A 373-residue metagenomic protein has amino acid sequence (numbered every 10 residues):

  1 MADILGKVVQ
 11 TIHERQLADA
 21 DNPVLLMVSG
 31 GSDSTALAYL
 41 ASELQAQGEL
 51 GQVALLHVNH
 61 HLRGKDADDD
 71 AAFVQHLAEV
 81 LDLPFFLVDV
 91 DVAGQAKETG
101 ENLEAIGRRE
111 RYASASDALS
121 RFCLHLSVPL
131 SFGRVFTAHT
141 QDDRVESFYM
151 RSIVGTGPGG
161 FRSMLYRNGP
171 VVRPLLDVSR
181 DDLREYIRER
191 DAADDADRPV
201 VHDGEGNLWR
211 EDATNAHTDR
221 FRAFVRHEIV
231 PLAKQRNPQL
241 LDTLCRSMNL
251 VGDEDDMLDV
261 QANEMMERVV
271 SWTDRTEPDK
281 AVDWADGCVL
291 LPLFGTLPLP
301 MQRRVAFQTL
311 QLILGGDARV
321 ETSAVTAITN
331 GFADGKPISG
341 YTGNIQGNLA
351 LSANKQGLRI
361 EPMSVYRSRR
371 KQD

Functional and structural regions predicted by a protein language model:
M1-E228: Core alpha/beta nucleotide-donor-binding catalytic domains of modification enzymes
I4-S32, E49, A54, V90 (+2 more regions): AMP-forming adenylation/ATP pyrophosphatase catalytic core
D68, K97, A223, P238-L241 (+2 more regions): Non-catalytic, surface-exposed connector residues within folded enzymatic/regulatory domains
Q75, A115-S116, V230, G252 (+2 more regions): Structural signal for well-ordered, non-membrane alpha-helices
R109, D177, A223, P238 (+2 more regions): Electropositive phosphate-/nucleotide-binding environments in soluble metabolic enzymes
P170-R173, H227, P231, R246 (+1 more regions): Positions in alpha-helical segments
R190-N249, D253-D256, V260, D274 (+3 more regions): Mid-to-C-terminal catalytic subdomains of enzymes that bind/position adenosyl phosphate moieties or nucleic-acid
